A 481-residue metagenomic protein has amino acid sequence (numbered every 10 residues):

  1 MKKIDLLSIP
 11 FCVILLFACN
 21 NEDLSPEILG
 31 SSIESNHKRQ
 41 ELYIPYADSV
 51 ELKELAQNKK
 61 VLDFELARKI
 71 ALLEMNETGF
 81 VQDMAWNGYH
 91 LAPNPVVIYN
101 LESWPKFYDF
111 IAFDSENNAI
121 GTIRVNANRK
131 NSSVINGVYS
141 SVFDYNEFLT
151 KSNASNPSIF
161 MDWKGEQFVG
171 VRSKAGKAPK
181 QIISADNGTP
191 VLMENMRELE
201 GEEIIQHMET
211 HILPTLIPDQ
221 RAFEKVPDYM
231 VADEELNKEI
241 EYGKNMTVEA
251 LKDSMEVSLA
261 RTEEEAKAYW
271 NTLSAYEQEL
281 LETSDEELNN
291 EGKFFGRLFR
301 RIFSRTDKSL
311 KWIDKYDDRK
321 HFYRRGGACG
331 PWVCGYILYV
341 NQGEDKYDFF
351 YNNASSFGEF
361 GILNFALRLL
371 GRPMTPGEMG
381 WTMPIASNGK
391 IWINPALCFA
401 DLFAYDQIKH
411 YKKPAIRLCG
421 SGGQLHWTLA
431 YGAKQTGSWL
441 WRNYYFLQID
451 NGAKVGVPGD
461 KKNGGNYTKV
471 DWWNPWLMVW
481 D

Functional and structural regions predicted by a protein language model:
M1-L6, N21: Positively charged n-region of N-terminal signal peptides that target proteins for export
L6-I14: Sec-dependent N-terminal signal peptides
V13-Q40: Bacterial Sec-dependent N-terminal signal peptides
G30-G79, I217-D219, F223-D228, A232 (+3 more regions): Preferential activation on post-signal-peptide N-terminal prodomains/segments of secreted or lumenal proteins
Y43-F107, I111-E147, A354-D481: Conserved active-site-adjacent core of cysteine acyl-enzyme catalytic domains
E77, V81, A85-N87, D144 (+1 more regions): Active-site-adjacent structural segments surrounding the nucleophilic cysteine of cysteine proteases and isopeptidases
I98-K106, G137-S140, D144-R172, V191-N195 (+1 more regions): Residue-level detector of conserved, function-critical positions
N118-G137, P179-E203: A short, surface-exposed beta-strand/turn
